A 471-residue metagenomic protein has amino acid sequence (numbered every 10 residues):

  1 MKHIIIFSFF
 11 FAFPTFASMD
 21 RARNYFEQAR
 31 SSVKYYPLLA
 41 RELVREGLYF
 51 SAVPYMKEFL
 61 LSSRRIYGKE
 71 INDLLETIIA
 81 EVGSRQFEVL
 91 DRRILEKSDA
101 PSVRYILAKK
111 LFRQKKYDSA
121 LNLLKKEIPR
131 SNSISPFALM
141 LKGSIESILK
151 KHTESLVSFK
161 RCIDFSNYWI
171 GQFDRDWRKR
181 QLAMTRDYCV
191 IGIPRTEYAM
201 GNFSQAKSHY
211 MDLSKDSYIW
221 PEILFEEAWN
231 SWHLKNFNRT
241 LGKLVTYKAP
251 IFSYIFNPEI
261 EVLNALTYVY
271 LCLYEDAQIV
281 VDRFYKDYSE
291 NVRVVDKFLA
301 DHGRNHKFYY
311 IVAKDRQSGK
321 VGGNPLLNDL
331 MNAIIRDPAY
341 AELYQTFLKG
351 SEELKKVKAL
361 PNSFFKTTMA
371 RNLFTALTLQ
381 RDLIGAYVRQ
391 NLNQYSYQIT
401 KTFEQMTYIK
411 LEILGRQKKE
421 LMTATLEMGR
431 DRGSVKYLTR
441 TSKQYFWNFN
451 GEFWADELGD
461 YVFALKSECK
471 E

Functional and structural regions predicted by a protein language model:
D20-Y36, A40-K97, L107, L111 (+2 more regions): Extracytoplasmic/secretory-pathway proteins
R23-R30, K57-R65, D91-A100, K125-S133 (+4 more regions): Solenoid-like repeat scaffolds
A29-P37, G47-Y49, S63-D73, E96-I106 (+4 more regions): Generic helix N-cap/helix-start motif at coil->alpha-helix transitions
